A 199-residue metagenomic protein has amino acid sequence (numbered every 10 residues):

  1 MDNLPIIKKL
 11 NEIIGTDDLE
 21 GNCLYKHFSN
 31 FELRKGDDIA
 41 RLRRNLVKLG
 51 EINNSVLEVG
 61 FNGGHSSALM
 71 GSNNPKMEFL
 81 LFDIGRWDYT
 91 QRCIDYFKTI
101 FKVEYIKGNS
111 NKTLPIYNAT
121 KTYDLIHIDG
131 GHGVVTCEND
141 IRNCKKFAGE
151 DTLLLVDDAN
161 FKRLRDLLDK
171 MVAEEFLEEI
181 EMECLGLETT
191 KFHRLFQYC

Functional and structural regions predicted by a protein language model:
M1-H127, G131-C199: A short alpha-helical cap/connector motif
